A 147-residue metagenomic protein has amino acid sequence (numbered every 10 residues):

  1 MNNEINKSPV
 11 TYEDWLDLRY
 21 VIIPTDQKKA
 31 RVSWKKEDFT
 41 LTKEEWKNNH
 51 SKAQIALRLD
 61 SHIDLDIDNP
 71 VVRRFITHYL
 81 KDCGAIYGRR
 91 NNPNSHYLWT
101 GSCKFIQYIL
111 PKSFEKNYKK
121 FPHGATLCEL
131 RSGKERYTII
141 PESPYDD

Functional and structural regions predicted by a protein language model:
M1-D147: Conserved phosphate/metal-binding and DNA-contacting active-site motifs used in DNA phosphodiester-bond processing
